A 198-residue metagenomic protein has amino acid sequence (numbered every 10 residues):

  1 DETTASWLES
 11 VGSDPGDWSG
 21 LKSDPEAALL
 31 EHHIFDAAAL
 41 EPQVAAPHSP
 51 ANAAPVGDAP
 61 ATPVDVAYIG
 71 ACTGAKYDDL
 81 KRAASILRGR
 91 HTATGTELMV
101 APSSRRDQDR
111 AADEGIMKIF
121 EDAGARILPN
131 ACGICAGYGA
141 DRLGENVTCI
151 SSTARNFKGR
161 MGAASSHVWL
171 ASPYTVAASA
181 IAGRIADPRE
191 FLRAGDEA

Functional and structural regions predicted by a protein language model:
D1-A198: Fe-S-dependent hydro-lyases/dehydratases of central metabolism
